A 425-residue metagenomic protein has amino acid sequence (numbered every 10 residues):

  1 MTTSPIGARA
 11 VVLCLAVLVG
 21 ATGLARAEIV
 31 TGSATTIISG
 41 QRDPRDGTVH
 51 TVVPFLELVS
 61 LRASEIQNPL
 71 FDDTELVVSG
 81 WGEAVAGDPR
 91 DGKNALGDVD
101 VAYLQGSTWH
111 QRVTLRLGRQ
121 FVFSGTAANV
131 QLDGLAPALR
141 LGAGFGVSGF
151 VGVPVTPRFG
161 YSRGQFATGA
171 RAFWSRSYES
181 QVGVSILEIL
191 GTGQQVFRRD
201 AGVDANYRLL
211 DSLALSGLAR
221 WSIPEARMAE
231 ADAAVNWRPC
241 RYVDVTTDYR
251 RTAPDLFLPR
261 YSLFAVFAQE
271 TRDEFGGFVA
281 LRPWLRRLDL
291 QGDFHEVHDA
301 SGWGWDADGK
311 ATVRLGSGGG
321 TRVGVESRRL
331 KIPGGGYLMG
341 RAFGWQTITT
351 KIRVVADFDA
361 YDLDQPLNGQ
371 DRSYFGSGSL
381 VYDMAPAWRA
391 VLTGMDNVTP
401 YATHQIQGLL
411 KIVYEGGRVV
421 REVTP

Functional and structural regions predicted by a protein language model:
M1-S4, G20, T347-I348: A detector of low-complexity, intrinsically disordered, Ser/Thr/Gly/Pro/Ala-rich segments
T2-V12: Bacterial N-terminal signal peptides that target proteins for export
P5-I6, L24-I29: Extreme N-terminus of proteins, especially the signal/transit-peptide cleavage junction and the first residues
A10-A21: Bacterial N-terminal signal peptides
A27-P425: Gram-negative and organellar
